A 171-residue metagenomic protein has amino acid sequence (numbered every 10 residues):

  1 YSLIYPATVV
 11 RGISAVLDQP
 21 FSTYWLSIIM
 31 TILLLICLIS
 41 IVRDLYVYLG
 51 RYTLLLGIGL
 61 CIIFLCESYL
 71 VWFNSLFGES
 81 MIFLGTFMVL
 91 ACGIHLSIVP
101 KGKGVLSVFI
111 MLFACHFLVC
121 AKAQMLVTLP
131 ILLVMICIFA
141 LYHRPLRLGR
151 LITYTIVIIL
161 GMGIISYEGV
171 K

Functional and structural regions predicted by a protein language model:
S2-V170: Hydrophobic transmembrane helix bundles of membrane-integrated enzymes that assemble and modify cell-envelope
